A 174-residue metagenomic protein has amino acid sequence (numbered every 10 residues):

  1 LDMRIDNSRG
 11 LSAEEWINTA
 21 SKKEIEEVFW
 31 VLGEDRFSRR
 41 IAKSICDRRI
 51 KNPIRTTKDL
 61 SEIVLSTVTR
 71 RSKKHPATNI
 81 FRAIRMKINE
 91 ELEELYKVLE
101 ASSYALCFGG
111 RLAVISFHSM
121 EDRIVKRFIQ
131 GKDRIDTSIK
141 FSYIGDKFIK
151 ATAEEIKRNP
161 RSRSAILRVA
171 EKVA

Functional and structural regions predicted by a protein language model:
L1-A174: S-adenosyl-L-methionine-dependent methyltransferase catalytic core, i.e., the SAM/SAH-binding region
